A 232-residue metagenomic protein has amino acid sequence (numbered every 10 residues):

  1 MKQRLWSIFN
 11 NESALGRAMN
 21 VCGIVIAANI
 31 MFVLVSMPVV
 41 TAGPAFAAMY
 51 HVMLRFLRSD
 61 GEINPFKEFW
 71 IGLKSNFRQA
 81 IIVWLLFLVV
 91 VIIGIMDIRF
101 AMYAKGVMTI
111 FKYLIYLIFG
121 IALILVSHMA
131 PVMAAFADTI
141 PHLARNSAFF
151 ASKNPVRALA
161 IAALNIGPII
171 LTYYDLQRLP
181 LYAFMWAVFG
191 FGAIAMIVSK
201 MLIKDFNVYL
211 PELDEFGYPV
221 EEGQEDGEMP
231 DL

Functional and structural regions predicted by a protein language model:
M1-I115, I124-H128, V132-L232: Helix-coil boundary and N-terminal low-complexity module in membrane systems
I118-F119: A short, structured beta-strand-centered segment in the mid-to-C-terminal lobe of catalytic cores from group-transfer
